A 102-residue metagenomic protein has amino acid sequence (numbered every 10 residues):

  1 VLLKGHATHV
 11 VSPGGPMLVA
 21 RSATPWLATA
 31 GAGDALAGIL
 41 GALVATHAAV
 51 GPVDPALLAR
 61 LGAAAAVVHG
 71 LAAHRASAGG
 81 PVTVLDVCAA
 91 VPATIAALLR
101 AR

Functional and structural regions predicted by a protein language model:
V1-R102: Small-residue (G/A/S/T)-rich helix-start motifs and N-terminal tracts that mark the onset
